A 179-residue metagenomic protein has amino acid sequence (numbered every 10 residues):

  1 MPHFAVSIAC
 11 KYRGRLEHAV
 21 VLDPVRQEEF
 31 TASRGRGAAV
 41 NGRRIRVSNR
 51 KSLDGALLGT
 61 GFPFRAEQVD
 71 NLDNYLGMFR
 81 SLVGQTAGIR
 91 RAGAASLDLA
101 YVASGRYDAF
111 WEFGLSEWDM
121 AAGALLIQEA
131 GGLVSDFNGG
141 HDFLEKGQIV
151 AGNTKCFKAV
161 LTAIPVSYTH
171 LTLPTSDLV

Functional and structural regions predicted by a protein language model:
M1-A39: DPxDG-like acidic metal-binding loop motif
A9, G35, G61-P63, T154 (+1 more regions): Generic beta-structure capping elements
R15, C156, L178: Residue-level recognition of oxygen-bearing side chains
R26, L115, T175: Short, glycine/acidic-enriched loop or turn micro-motifs at the edges of active sites
E29, D142, L178: Conserved protein kinase catalytic core
G42-R44: Short N-terminal or domain-adjacent regulatory/targeting segments
R46-L171: An extended, acidic
H170, T175-V179: Single conserved hydrophobic/aromatic residue that forms the stacking wall/gate of nucleotide- or nucleobase-binding
